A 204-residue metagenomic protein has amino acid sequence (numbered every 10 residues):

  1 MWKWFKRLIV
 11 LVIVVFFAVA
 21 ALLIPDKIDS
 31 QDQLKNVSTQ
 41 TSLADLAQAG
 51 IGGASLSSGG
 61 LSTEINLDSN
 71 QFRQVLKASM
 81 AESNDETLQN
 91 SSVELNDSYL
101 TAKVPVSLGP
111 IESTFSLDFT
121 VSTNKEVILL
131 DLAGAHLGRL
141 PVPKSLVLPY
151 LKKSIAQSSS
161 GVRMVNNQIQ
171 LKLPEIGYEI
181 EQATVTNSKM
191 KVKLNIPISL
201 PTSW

Functional and structural regions predicted by a protein language model:
W2-W204: Extracellular/lumenal and peripheral-membrane lipid-interaction modules
